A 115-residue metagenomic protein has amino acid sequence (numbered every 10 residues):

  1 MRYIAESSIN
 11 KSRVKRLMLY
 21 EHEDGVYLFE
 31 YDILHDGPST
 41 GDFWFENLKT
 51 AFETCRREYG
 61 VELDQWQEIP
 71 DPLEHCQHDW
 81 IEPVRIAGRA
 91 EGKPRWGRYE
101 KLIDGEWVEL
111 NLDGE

Functional and structural regions predicted by a protein language model:
M1-S7: Short, hydrophobic/aromatic-rich segments at coil-to-beta transitions
I4, K15-M18, E100: Small/flexible residues
I9-K11: A short catalytic or substrate-binding loop motif that flags glycine-/basic-rich loops and adjacent residues that bind
R13-S39: Short aromatic-glycine-(Arg/Gly/Cys) micro-motifs in beta-strand/loop hairpins
V14-K15, F45-K49, Q65-E68: Polyanion-binding and phosphate-handling cores
M18, P38-L48, L112: Short amphipathic beta-strand/extended segments with alternating polar/hydrophobic composition
G41-E62: A short, charged, amphipathic alpha-helix used as a generic interaction element across diverse proteins
V61-E115: Short, mixed-charge low-complexity intrinsically disordered segments
